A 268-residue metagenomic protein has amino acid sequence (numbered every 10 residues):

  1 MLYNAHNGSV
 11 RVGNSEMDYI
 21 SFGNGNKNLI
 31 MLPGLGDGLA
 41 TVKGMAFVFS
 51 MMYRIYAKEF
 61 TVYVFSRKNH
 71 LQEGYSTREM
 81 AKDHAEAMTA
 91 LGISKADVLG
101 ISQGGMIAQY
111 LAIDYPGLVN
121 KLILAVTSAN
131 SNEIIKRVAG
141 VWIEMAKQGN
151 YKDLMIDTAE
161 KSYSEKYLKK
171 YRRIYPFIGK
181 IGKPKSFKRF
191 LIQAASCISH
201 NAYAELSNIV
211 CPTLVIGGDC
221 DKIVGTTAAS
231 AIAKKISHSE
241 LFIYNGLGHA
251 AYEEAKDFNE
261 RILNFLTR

Functional and structural regions predicted by a protein language model:
S9-L71: Conserved HGGG/HGGXW glycine-rich cap/lid loop of the alpha/beta-hydrolase fold
E79-D97: Conserved acidic catalytic loop of the alpha/beta-hydrolase fold
A96, G100-G105, G218: Conserved alpha/beta-hydrolase "nucleophile elbow" surrounding the catalytic nucleophile
M106-Q109, I113, N120-G149: Flexible "cap/lid" loop of the alpha/beta hydrolase fold
E133-K136, D153-H200, A204-E205: Conserved alpha/beta-hydrolase catalytic His-Asp/Glu region
I209, V215-G217, D221: Short beta-strand/loop motif that positions the catalytic acidic residue of the alpha/beta-hydrolase fold
K222-A228: Conserved alpha/beta-hydrolase "acid-adjacent" motif
L247-N259: Catalytic histidine-centered segment of alpha/beta-hydrolase-like enzymes
